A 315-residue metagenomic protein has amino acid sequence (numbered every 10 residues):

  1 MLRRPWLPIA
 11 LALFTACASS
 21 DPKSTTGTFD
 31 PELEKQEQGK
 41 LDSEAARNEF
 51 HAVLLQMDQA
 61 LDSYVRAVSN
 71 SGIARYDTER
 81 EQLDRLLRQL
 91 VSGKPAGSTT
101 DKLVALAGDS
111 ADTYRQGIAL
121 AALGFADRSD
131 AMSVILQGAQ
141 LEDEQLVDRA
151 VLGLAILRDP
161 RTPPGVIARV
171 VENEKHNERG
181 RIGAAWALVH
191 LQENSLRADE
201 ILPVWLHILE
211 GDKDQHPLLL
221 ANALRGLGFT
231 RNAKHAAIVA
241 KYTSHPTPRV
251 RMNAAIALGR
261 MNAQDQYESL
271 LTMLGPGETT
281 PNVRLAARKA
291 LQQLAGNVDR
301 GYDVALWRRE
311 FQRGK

Functional and structural regions predicted by a protein language model:
M1-L7: Bacterial N-terminal signal peptides that target proteins for export
P8-T15: Bacterial N-terminal signal peptides
C17-E34: Bacterial Sec signal peptide processing site at the extreme N-terminus
D30-I73, D77-Q82, W307: Amphipathic, non-transmembrane alpha-helical stretches in extra-cytosolic proteins
F50-L55, G72-P95, Y114-R128, Q137 (+6 more regions): Structural detector for internal amphipathic alpha-helices that build alpha-solenoid repeat scaffolds
M57-N70, G93-G108, R128-Q140, D148 (+5 more regions): Amphipathic alpha-helical scaffolding segments comprising HEAT/armadillo-like alpha-solenoid repeats
A111-D112, E142-D143, K175-N177, D212-H216 (+2 more regions): Short inter-helical turns and helix N-cap capping residues of alpha-solenoid HEAT/ARM repeat scaffolds
K289-K315: Terminal, low-structured helical/coil segments at or just beyond the last alpha-helical repeat
